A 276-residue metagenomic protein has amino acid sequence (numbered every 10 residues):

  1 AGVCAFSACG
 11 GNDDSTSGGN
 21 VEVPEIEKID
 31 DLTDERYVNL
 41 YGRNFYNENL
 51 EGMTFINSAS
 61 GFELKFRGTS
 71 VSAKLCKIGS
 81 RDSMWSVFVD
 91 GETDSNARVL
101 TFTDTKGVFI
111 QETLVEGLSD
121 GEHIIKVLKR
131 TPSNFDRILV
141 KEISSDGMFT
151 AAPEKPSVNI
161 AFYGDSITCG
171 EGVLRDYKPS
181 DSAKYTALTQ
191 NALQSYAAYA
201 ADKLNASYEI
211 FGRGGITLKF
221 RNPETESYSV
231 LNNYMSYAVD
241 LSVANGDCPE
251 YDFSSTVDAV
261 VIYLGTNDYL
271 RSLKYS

Functional and structural regions predicted by a protein language model:
A5-A8: C-terminal motif of bacterial Sec signal peptides marking the signal peptidase cleavage site
G11-Y163, I167-A192: N-terminal secretory targeting modules
N57-A59, V173, S182-Y275: Conserved SGNH/GDSL esterase-like catalytic core that processes O-acyl groups on lipids and polysaccharides
